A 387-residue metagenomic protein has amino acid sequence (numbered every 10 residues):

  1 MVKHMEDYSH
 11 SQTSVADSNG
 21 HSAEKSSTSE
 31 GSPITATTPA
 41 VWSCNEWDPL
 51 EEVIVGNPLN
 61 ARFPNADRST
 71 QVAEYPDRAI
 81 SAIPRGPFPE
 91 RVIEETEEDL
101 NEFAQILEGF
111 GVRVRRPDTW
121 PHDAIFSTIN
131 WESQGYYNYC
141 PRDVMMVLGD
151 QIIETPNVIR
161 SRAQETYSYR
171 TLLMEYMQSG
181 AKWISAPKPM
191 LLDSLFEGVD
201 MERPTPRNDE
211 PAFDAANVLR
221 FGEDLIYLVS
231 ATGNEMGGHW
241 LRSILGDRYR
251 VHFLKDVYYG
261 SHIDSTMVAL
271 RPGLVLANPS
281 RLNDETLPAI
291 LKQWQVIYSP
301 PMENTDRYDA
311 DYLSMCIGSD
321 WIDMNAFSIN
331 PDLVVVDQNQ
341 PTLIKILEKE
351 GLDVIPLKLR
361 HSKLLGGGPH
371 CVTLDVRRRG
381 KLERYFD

Functional and structural regions predicted by a protein language model:
V2-D387: The feature marks the mature, well-folded catalytic cores of soluble enzymes
